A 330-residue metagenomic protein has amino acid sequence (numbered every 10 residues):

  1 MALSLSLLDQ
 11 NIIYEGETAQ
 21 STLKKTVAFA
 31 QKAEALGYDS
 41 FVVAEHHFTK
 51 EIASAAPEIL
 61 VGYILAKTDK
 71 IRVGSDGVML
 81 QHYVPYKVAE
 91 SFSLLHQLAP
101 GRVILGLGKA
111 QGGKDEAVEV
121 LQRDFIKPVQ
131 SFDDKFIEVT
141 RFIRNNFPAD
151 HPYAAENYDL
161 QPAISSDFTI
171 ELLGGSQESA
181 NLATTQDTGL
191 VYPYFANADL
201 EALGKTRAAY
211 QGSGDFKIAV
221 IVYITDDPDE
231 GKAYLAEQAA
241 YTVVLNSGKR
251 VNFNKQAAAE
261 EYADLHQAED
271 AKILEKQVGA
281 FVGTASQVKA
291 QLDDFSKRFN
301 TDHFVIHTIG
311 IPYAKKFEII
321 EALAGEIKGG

Functional and structural regions predicted by a protein language model:
M1-T68: N-terminal beta1-alpha1-beta2 module of alpha/beta enzyme domains
A2-A19, H82-F147: Flexible, glycine-rich active-site loops centered on histidine and acidic residues that chelate a metal or position
A2-L7, D39-S40, K70-G77, R102-G106 (+4 more regions): Structural preference for beta-strand elements that scaffold enzyme active sites
L5, G37, E45, I64 (+5 more regions): Conserved, mostly hydrophobic/aromatic
D9-L23, V78-P85, I164-G174, T225 (+1 more regions): Active-site mouth loops of central-metabolism enzymes
V61-D69, H96-V103, T184-T185, R207-Q211 (+1 more regions): Acidic (Asp/Glu)-rich catalytic clusters
F125-D159, G204-R298: An alpha-helical appendage that flanks or caps ligand/catalytic pockets
A180-A196: A conserved active-site cap/scaffold subdomain adjacent to cofactor or substrate pockets
